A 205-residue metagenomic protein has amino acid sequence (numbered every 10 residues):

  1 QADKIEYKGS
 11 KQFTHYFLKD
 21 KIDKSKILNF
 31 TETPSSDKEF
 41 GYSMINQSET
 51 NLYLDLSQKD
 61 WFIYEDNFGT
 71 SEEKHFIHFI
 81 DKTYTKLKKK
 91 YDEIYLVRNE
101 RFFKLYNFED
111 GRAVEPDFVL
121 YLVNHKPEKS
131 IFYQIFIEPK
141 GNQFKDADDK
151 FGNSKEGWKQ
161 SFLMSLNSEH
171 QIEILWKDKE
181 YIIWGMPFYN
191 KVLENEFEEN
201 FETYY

Functional and structural regions predicted by a protein language model:
Q1-Y205: Intrinsically disordered, low-complexity, repeat-rich regions that form long N- or C-terminal tails or large
